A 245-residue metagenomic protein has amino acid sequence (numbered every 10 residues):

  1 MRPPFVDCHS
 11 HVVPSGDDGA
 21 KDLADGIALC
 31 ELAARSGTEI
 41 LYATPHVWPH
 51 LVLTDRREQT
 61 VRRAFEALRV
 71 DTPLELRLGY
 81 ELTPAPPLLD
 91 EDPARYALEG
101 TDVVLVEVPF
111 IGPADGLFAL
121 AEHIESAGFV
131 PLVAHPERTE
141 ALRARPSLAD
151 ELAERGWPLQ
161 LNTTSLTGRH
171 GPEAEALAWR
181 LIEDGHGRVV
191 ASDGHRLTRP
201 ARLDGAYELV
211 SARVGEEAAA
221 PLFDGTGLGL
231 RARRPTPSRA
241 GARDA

Functional and structural regions predicted by a protein language model:
M1-P73: An N-terminally biased module of ancient metal coordination in phosphate/nucleic-acid-related enzymes
V6-C8, Y42-T44, R77-E81, L132-A134 (+2 more regions): Active-site neighborhood of phospho(di)ester-bond hydrolases with catalytic His/Asp-centered motifs
L23-C30, P87-D90, D115-F118, A176-L177: Short, acidic/polar
E31-A34, E125, I182-E183: Non-catalytic positions within long, well-ordered alpha-helices that form the structural scaffold/packing of enzyme
W48-L51, T83-A85, R138-L142, L166-R169 (+1 more regions): Active-site environment of divalent metal-dependent phosphoester hydrolases
V52-Q160, R239-A245: Extended substrate/RNA-proximal surfaces in nucleic-acid metabolism proteins
H186-R202: Short acidic/histidine-rich active-site segments
D204, E208-A245: Mid-to-C-terminal alpha-helical segments outside catalytic/metal-binding sites
